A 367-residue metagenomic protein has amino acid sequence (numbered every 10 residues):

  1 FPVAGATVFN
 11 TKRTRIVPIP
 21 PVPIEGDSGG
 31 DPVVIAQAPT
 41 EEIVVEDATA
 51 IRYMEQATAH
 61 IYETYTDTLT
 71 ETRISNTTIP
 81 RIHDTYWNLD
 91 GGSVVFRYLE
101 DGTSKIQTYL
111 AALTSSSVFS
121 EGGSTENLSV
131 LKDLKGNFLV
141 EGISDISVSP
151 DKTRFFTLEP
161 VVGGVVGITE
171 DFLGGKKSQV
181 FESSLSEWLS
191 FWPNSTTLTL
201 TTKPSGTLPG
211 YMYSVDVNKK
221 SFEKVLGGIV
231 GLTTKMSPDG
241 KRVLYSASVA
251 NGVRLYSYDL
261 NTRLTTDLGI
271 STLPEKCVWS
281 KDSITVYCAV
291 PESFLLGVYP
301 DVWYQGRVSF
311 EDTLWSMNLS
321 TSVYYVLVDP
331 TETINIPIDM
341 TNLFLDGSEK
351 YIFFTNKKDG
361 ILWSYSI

Functional and structural regions predicted by a protein language model:
F1-I367: Sequence signature of WD/YWTD-type beta-propeller architectures
